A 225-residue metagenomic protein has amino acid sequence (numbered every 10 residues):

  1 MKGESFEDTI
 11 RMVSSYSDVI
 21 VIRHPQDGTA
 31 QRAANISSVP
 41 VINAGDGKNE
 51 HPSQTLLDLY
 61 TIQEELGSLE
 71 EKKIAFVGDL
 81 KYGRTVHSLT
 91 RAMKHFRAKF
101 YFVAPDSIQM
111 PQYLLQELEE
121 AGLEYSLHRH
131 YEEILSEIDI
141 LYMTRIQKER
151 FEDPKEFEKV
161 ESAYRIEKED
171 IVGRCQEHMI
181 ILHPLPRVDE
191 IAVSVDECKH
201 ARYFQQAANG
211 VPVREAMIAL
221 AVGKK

Functional and structural regions predicted by a protein language model:
M1-Q63, D189-I191: Phosphate/diphosphate ligand-binding glycine-rich loop within oxidoreductases
S14, T90, K94, D196: Gly/Ala-rich phosphate-binding loop of Rossmann-like dinucleotide-binding domains, activating on the conserved
V21-H24, V41-G45, F76, L127 (+2 more regions): General beta-strand structural signal in soluble alpha/beta enzymes
G45-E50, P105-I108, Q206-V211: Short, acidic/turn-prone active-site loops that include or flank metal/cofactor- and phosphate-binding residues
E64-M143: Glycine-rich phosphate/diphosphate-binding loop of Rossmann-like nucleotide-binding domains
E119-V195, H200: Rossmann-like adenosine-cofactor binding region
E197-K225: C-terminal helix-to-coil terminal segments
